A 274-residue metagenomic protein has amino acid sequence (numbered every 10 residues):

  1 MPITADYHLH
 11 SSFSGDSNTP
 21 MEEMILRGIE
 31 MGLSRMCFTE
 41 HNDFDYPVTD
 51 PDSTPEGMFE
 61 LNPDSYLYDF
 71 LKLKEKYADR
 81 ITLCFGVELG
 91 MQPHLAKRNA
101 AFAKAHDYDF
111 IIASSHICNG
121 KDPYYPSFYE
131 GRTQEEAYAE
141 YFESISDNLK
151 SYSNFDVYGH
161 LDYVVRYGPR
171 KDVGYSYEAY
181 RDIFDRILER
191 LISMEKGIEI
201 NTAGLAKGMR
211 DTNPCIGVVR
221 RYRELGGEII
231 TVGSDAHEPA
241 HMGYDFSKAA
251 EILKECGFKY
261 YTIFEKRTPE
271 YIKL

Functional and structural regions predicted by a protein language model:
M1-P93, F102-A105, Y167-E178, T202 (+3 more regions): An N-terminally biased module of ancient metal coordination in phosphate/nucleic-acid-related enzymes
M1-S11, M21, G32, N119 (+2 more regions): Charged catalytic cores and adjacent phosphate/nucleic-acid-binding surfaces used for phosphate/nucleic-acid chemistry
T39, S114, L161, N201 (+1 more regions): Conserved residues at the C-terminal ends of beta-strands
F44-D50, Y77-L83, P123-T133, S146-Y158 (+3 more regions): Noncatalytic linker/hinge segments flanking ATPase motor cores
E56-S193: Extended substrate/RNA-proximal surfaces in nucleic-acid metabolism proteins
